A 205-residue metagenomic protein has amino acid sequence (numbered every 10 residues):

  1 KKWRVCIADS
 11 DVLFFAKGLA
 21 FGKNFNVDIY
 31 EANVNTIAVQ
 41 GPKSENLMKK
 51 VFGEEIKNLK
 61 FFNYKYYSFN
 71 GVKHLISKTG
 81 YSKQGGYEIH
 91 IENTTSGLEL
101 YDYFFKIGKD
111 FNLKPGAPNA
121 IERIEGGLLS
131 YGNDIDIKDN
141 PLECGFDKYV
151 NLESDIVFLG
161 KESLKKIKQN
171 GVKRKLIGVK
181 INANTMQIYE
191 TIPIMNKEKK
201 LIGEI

Functional and structural regions predicted by a protein language model:
K1-I205: Conserved, structured C-terminal
